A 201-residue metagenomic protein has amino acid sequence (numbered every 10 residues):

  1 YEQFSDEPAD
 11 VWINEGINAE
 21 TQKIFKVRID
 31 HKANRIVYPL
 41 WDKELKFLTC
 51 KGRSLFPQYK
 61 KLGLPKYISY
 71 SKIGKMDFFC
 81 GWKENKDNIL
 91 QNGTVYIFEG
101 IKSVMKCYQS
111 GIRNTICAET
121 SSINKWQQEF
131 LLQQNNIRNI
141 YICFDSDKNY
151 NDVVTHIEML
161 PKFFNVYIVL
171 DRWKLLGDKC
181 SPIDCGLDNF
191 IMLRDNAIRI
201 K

Functional and structural regions predicted by a protein language model:
Y1-V37, W41-E44, I89, I198-K201: TOPRIM metal-binding catalytic domain and adjacent DNA-binding surface shared by DnaG-type primases
I17, F79-E84, G100, P161 (+1 more regions): Glycine-centered helix-coil hinge/cap
H31-N135: Phosphate-handling DNA/RNA-contact segment within nucleic-acid enzymes
V104-K201: TOPRIM fold recognition
